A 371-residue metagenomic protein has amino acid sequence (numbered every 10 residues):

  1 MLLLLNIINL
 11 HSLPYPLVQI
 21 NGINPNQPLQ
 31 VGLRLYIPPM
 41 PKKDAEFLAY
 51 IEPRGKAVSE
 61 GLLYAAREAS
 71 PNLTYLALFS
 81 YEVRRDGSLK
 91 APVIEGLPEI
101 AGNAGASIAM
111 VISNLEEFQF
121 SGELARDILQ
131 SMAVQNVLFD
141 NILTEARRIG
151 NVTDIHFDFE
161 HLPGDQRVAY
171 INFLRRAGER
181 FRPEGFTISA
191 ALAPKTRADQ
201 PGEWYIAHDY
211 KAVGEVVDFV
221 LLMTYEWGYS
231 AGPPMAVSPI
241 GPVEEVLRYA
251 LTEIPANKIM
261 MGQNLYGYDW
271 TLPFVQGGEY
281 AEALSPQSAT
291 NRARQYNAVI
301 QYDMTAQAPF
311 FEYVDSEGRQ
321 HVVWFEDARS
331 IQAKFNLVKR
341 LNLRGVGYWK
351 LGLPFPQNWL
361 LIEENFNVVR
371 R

Functional and structural regions predicted by a protein language model:
M1-S12: Primarily a LysM-type cell-wall glycan-binding module
L29-L35: Loop/turn positions that initiate beta-strands
M40-N141: Glycan-recognition patch characteristic of GH18 chitinases/ENGases and related GlcNAc/peptidoglycan-binding proteins
R54-S70, M132-R148, G202-K211, E326-K339: Short, acidic/polar
L76, F157, V220, M261 (+2 more regions): Conserved, mostly hydrophobic/aromatic
A77-S80, V137-A169, F219-P233: Active-site groove signature of glycoside hydrolases
R85-P92, Q166-Q295: Substrate-binding surface in catalytic domains of secreted glycosidases
F118, L265-K334, N358, F366-R371: Glycan-binding loop/region signatures in secreted carbohydrate-active enzymes
